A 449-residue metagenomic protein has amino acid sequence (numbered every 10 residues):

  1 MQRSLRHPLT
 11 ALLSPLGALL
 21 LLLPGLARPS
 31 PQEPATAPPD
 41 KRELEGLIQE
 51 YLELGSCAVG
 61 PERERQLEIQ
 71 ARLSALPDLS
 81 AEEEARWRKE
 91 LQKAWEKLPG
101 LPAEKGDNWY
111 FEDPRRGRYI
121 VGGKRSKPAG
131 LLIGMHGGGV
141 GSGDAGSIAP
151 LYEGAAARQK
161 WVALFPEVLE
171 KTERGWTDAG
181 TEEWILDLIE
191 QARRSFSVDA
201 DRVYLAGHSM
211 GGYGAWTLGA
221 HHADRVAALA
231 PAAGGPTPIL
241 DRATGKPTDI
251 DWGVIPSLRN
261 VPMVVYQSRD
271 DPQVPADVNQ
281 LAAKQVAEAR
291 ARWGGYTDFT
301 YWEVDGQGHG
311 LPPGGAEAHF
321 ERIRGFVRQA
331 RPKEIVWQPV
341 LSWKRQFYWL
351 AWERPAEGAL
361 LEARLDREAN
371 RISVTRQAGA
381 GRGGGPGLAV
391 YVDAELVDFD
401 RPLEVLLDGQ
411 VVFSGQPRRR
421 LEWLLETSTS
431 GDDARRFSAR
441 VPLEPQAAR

Functional and structural regions predicted by a protein language model:
Q32-G130, V411-F413, R418-D432, A448-R449: A domain-start/cap signature at the N-terminus of enzymes
R125-G175, P238-I239: Short substrate-entry loop that stabilizes the transition state in hydrolases
G138, V168, R269-P272, G306-G308: Acidic beta-to-alpha connecting loop that harbors the catalytic carboxylate
V140, D201-S257: Primarily recognizes the serine-hydrolase "nucleophile elbow" in alpha/beta-hydrolase and SGNH/GDSL folds
W176-S197: Alpha/beta-hydrolase active-site loop
L258, V264-Q267, D271: Short beta-strand/loop motif that positions the catalytic acidic residue of the alpha/beta-hydrolase fold
P272, A276-G381: C-terminal catalytic histidine-bearing segment of alpha/beta-hydrolase fold enzymes
Q338-R449: C-terminal beta-sandwich/jelly-roll accessory domains of carbohydrate-active enzymes
